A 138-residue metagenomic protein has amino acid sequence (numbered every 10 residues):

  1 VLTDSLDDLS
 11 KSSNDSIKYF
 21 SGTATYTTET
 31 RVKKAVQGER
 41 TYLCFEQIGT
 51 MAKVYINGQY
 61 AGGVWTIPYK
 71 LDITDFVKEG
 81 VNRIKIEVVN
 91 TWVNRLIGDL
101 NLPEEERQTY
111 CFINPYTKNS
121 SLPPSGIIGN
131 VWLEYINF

Functional and structural regions predicted by a protein language model:
V1-A24, V77-F138: An acidic-aromatic loop/edge-strand motif
L2, T30-N57, I84-V88: Aromatic-lined ligand-binding clefts that engage carbohydrates, nucleic acids, or primary amines
F20-K33, P68-L71: Short beta-strands within extracellular/lumenal beta-sheet-rich domains
Y26, T50, I67, I127: Residues that flank catalytic or metal-binding motifs in active/ligand-binding sites
V32-K34, D75, Y135: Short, low-complexity Ser/Thr-rich regulatory SLiMs
R40, P68-K70, V81: A generic structural signal for beta-strand entry/edge sites
A61-G62: Short hydrophobic beta-strand segments in globular cytosolic domains
W65-V77: A short, polar/charged loop-to-alpha-helix boundary motif
